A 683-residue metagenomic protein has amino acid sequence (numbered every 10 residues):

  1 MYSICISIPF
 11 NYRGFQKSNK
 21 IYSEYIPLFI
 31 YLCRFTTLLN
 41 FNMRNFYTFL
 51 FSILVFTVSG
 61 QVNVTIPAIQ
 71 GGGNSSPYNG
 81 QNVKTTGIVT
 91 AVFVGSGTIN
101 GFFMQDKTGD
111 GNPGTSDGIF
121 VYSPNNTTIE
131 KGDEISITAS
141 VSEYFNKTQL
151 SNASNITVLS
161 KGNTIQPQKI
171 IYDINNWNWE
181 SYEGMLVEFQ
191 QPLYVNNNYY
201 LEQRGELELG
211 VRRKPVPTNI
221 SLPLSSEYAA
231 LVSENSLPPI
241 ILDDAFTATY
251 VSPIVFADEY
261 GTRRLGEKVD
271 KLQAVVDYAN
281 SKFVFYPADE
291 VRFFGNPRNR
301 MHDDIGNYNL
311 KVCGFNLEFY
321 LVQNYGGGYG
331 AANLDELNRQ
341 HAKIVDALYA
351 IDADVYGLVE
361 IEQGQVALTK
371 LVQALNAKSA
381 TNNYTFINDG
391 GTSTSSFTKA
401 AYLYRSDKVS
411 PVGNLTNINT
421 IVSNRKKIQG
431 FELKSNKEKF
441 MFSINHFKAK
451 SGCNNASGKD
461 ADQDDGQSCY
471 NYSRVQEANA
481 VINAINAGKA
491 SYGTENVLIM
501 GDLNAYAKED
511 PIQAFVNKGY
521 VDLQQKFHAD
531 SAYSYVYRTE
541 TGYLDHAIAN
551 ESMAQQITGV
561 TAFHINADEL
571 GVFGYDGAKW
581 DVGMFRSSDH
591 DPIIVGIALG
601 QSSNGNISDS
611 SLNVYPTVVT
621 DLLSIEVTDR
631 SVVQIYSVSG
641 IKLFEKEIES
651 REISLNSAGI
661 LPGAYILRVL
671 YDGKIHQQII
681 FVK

Functional and structural regions predicted by a protein language model:
M1, C5-K17, I21, P27-F35 (+2 more regions): C-terminal outer-membrane/trafficking sorting elements
N40-F46, V682-K683: Positively charged n-region of N-terminal signal peptides that target proteins for export
F46-L54: Sec-dependent signal peptide hydrophobic core
V55-S59: N-terminal signal peptide c-region/cleavage motif recognized by signal peptidases
Q61-G327, A331-A347, A377-K378, V409 (+3 more regions): Extended non-catalytic accessory segments flanking core domains
Y78, E130, Y182, R264-E267 (+6 more regions): Surface-exposed coil/turn segments at beta-strand junctions on protein surfaces, enriched
T108, S406-D407, K518, S639 (+1 more regions): Solvent-exposed strand-loop boundary residues in beta-sheet-rich modules
N126-E130, F145, E206-L207, R213-K214 (+4 more regions): Divalent cation-coordinating acidic motifs and surrounding scaffolds that mediate Ca2+/Mg2+/Mn2+/Zn2+-dependent binding
